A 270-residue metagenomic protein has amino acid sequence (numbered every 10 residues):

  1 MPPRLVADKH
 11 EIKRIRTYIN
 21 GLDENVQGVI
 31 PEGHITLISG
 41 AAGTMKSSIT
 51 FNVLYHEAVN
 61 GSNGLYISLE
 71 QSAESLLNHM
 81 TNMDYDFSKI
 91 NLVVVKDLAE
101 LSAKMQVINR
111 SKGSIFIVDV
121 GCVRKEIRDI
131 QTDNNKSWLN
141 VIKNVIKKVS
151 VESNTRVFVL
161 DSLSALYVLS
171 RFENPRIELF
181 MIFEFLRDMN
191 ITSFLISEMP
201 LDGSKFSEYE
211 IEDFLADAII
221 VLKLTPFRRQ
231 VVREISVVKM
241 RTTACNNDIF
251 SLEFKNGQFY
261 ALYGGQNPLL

Functional and structural regions predicted by a protein language model:
M1-G33, S39: Extreme N-terminal, non-catalytic leader segments that precede Walker-type/kinase nucleotide-binding cores
P2-K9, M240-L270: C-terminal regions of RecA-like/P-loop NTPase motor modules
N25-D97: Walker A/P-loop NTP-binding active-site region of P-loop NTPases, recognizing the glycine-rich GxxxxGKT/S
T36, L65-I67, F116-V118, F194 (+1 more regions): Hydrophobic/aromatic beta-strand patches that form the interior of the parallel beta-sheet core in alpha/beta enzyme
A41-G43, L69-S72, L92-D97, C122 (+3 more regions): Short, ordered loop/turn segments at secondary-structure junctions
I67-R156: Conserved inter-motif catalytic segment of the P-loop NTP-binding fold
I130-F214: P-loop NTPase motor core
I191-G257: Phosphate-binding/switch region of NTP-binding enzymes
